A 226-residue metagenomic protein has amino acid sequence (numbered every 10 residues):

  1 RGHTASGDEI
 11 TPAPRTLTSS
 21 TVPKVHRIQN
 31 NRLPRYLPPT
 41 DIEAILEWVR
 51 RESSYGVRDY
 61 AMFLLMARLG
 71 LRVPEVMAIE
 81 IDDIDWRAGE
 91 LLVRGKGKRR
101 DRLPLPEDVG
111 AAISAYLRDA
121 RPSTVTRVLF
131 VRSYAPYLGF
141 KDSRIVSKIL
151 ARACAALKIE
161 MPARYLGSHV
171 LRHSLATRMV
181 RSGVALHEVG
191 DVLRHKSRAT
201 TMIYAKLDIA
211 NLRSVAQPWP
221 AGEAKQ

Functional and structural regions predicted by a protein language model:
R1-Q226: Conserved catalytic core of the tyrosine transesterase superfamily
